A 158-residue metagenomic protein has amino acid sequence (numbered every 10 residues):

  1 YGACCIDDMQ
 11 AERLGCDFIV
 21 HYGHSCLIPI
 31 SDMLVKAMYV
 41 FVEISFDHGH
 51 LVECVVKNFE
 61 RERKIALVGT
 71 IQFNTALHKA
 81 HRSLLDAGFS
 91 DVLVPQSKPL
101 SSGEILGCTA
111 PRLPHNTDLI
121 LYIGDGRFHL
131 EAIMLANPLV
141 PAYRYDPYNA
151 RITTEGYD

Functional and structural regions predicted by a protein language model:
Y1-D158: An N-terminal assembly and electron-transfer interface module characteristic of large anaerobic redox and radical
